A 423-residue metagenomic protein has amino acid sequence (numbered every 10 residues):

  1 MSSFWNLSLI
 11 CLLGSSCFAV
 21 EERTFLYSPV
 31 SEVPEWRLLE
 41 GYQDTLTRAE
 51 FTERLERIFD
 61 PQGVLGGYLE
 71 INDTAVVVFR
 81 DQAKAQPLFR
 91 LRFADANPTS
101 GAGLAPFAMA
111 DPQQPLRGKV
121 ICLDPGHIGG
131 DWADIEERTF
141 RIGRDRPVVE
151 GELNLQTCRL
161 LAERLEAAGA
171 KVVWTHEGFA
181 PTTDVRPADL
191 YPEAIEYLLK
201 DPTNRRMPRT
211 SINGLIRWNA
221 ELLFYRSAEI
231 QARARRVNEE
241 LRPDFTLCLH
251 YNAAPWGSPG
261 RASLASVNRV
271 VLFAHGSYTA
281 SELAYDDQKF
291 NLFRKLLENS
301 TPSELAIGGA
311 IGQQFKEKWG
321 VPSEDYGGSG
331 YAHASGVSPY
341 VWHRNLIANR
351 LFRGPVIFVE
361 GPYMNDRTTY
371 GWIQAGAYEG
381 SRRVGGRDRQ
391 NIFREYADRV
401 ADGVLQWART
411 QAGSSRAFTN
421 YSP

Functional and structural regions predicted by a protein language model:
S2-I10: Sec-dependent signal peptide recognition, specifically the positively charged N-region followed immediately by
N6-L7, C17-P423: Catalytic-site microenvironment of enzymes that process N-acetyl-hexosamine-containing cell-wall polysaccharides
G14: Catalytic machinery of carbohydrate-active enzymes, primarily nucleotide-sugar-dependent glycosyltransferases
